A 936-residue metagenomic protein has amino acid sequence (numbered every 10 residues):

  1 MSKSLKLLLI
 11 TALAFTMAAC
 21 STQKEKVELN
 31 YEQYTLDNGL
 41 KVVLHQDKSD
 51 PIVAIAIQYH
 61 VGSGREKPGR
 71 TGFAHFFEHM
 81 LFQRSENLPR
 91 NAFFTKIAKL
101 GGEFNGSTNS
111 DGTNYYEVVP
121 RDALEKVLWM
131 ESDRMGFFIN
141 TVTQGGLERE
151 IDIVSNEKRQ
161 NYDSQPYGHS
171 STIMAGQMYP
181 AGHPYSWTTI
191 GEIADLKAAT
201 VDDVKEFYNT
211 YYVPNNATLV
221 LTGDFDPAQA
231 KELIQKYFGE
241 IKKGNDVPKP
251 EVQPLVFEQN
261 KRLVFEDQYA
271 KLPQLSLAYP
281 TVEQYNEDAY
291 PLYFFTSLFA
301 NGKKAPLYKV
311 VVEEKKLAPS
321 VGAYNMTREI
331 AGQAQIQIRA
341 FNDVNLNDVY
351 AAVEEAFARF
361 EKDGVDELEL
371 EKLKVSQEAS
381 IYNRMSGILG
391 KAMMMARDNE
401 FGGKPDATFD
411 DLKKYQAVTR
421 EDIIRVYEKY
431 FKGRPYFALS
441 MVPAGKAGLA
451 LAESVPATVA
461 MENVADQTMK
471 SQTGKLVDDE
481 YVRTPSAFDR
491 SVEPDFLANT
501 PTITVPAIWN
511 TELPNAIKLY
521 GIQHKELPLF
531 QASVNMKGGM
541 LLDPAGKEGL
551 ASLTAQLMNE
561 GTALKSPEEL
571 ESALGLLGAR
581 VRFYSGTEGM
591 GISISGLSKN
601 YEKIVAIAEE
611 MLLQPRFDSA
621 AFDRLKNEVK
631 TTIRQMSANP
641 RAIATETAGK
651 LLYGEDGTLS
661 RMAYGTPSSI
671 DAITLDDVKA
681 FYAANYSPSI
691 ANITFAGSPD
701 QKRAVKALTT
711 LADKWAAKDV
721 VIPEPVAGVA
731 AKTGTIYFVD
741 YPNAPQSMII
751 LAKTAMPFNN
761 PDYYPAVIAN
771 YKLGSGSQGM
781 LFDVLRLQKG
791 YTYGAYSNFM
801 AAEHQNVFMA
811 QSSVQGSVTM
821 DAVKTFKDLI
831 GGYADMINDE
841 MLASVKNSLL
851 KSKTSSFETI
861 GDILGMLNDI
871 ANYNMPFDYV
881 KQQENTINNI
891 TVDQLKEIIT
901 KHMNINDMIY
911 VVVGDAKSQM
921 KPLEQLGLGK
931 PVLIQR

Functional and structural regions predicted by a protein language model:
M1-L9: Bacterial N-terminal signal peptides that target proteins for export
L8-T16: Bacterial N-terminal signal peptides
C20-V42, D226-E266, Q274, K309 (+6 more regions): Proteolytic maturation boundary segments
H45, D50-E66, G72-A74, N91-F137 (+16 more regions): M16 family metallopeptidases and their MPP-like homologs
D133-V142, Y237-N245, E355-V365, M611-F617 (+3 more regions): A common structural junction motif
G146, I151, H169-I173, S186-W187 (+4 more regions): Hydrophobic, small-residue-rich alpha-helical packing segments that form membrane-like cores
V154-N161, Q253-F265, L373-R384, G596-L597 (+3 more regions): Short, conserved secondary-structure transition motifs
